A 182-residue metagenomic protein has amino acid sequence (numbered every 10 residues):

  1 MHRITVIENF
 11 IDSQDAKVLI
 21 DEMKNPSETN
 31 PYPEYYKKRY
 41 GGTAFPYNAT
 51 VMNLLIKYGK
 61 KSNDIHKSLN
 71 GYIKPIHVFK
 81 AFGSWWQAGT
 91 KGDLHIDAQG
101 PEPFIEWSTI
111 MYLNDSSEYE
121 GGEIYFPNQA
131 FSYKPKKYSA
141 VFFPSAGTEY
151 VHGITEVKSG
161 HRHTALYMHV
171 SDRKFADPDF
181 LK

Functional and structural regions predicted by a protein language model:
M1-I76: Non-heme Fe(II)/2-oxoglutarate
T5, P75-T90: A short glycine-rich, His/Asp/Glu-containing loop-to-beta-strand
E8-F10, G92, T155: Helix-turn-helix-type domain boundary/helix-start signal
I11, M23, Y36, A98 (+3 more regions): Short beta-strand segments enriched in hydrophobic/aromatic residues within well-folded beta-rich domains
K60, W86-K91, N114-Y119, T148: Short, charged/polar surface micro-motifs in flexible loops or helix N-caps
W85, G100-E118, M168-H169: Short, conserved beta-strand element in jelly-roll/cupin
K91-Q99: Histidine-centered catalytic micro-motifs
I105, Y119-K182: Catalytic core of Fe(II)/2-oxoglutarate
